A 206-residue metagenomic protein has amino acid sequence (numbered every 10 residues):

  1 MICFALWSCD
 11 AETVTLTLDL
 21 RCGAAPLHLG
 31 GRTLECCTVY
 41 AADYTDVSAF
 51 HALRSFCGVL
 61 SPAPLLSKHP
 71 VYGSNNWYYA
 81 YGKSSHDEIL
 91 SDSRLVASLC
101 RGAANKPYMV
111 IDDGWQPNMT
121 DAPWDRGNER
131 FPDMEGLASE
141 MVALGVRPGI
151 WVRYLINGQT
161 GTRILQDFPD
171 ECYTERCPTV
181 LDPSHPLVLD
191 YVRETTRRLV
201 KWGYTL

Functional and structural regions predicted by a protein language model:
M1-P107: Carbohydrate-recognition beta-sandwich/jelly-roll modules in extracellular/periplasmic carbohydrate-active proteins
F50-A63, P132-G136, T160, I164 (+1 more regions): Alpha-helical scaffolding within the catalytic cores of extracellular/periplasmic polymer-degrading hydrolases
H69-P70, N105-V110, W115-D133, L137 (+1 more regions): Aromatic- and acidic-residue-enriched carbohydrate-binding clefts of CAZyme catalytic domains
V71-G73, K106-V110, G145-G149, L206: Structural preference for beta-strand elements that scaffold enzyme active sites
Y78, R147-Y204: Active-site-adjacent "subsite" loops/lids of carbohydrate-active enzymes
I89, S93-A97, M134-A138, T196-R197: Generic structural signal for well-ordered alpha-helices, preferentially at hydrophobic/aromatic core positions
A97, E135-G149, R153: Surface-exposed amphipathic alpha-helices with a cationic face
A104-Q116, Y191-L206: Active-site groove signature of glycoside hydrolases
